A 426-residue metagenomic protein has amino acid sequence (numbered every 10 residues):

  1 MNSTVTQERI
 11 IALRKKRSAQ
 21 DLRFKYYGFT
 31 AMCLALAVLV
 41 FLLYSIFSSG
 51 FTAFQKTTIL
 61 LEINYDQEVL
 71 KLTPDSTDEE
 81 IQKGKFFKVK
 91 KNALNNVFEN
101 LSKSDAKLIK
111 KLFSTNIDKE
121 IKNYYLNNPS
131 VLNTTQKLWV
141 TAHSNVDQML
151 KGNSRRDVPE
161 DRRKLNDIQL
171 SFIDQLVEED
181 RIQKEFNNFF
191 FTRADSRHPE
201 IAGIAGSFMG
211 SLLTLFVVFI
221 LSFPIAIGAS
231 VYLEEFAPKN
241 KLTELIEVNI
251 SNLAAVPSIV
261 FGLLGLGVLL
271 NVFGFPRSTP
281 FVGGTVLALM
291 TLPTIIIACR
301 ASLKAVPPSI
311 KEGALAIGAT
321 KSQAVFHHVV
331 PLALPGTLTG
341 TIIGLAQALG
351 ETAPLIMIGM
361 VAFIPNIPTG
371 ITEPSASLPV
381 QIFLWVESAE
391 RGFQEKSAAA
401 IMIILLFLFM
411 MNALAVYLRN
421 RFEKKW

Functional and structural regions predicted by a protein language model:
M1-Y27, C33, F47-I201: Membrane-topology segments of multi-pass transport proteins
K25, I225-G265, I297-A298, K425-W426: Cytoplasmic-entry segments and transmembrane alpha-helices of multi-pass inner-membrane transporters
A194-H198, S251-L287: Generic hydrophobic transmembrane alpha-helix motif, especially the helices
H198, A202, I356-L405: Interhelical loop and adjacent transmembrane-helix boundary motif in polytopic membrane transport permeases
I201-V217, L270-T294: Loop-to-helix entry region at the N-terminal start of transmembrane alpha-helices in multi-pass membrane transporters
R300, K304, I342, F383-W426: C-terminal transmembrane helix and the adjacent membrane-cytosol boundary/short C-terminal tail of inner/organellar
P307, K321-G359: Transmembrane alpha-helices
